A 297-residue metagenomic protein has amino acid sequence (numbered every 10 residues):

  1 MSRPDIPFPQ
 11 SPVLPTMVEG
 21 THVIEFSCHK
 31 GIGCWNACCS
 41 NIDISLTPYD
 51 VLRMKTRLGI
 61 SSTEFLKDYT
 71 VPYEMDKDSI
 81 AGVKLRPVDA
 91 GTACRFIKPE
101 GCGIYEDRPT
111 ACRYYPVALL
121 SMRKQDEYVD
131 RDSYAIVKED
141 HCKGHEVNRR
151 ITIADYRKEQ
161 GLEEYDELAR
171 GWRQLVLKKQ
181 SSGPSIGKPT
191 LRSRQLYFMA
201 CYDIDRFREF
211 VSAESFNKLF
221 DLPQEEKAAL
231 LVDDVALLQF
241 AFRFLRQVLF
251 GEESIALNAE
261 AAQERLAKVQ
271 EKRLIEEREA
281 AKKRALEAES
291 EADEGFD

Functional and structural regions predicted by a protein language model:
M1-A37, I44-L46, D50, T56-T63 (+3 more regions): Short loop/turn segments that flank or connect secondary-structure elements
